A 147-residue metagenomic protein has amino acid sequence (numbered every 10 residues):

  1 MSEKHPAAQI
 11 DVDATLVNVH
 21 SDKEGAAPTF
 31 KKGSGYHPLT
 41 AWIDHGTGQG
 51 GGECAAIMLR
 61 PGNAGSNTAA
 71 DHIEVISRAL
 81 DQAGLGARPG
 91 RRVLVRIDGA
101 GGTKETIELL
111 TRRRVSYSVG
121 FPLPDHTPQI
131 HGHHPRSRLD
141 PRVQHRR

Functional and structural regions predicted by a protein language model:
M1-H45: Active-site-proximal, Lys/Arg-enriched surface segment that forms a nucleic-acid-binding/basic interface patch
S2-H5, G50, G86-R91: Short helix-terminating capping/connector loops at secondary-structure junctions
P6-L16, G52, L94-G102, Y117: Short, conserved catalytic/metal-binding motifs centered on acidic residues
A14-N18, P61-N63, G99-G101, L123-D125: Active-site-proximal loop/turn and secondary-structure-junction residues that shape catalytic pockets, frequently
H20-G25, T29, E53-L59, T68-A70 (+2 more regions): Short acidic, glycine/serine/threonine-rich loops at helix termini
F30-A87: Electropositive, glycine- and tryptophan-enriched low-complexity nucleic-acid-binding patches
H72-P128: Domain-level cores of phosphate- or acyl-group-handling catalytic modules
V119-R147: An anionic, glycine-rich sequence signature occurring as long contiguous blocks
